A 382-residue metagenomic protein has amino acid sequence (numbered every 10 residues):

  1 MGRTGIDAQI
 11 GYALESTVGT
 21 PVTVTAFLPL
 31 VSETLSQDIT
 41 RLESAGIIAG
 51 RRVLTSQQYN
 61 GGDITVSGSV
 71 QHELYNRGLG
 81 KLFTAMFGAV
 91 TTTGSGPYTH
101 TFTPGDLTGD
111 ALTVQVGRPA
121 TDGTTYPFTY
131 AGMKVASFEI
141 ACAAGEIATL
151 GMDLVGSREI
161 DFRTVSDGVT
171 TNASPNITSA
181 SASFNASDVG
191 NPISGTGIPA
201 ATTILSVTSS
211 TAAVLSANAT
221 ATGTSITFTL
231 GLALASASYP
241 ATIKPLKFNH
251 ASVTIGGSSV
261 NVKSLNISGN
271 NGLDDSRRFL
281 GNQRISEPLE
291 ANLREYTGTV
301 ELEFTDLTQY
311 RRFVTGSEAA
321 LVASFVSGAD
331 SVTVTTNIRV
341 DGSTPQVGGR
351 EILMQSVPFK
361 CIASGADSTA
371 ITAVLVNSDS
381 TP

Functional and structural regions predicted by a protein language model:
M1-T170, S179-S194, T202-L205, A212-P382: Signature of extracytoplasmic/envelope-associated structural regions
